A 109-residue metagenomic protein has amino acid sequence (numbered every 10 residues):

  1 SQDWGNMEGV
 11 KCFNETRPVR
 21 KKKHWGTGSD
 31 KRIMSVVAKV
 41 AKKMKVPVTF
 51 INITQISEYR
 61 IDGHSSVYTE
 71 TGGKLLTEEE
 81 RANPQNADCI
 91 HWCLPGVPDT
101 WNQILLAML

Functional and structural regions predicted by a protein language model:
S1-L109: Extracellular glycan-modifying ectodomains
